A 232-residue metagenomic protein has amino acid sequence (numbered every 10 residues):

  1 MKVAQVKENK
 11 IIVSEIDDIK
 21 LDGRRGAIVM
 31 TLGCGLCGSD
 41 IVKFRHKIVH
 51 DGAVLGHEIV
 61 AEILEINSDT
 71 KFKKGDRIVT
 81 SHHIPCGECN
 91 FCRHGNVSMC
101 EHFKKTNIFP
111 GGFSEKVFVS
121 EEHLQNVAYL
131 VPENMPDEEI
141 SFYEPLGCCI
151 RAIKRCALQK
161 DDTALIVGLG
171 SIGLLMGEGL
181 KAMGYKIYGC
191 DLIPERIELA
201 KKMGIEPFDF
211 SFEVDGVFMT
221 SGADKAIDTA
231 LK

Functional and structural regions predicted by a protein language model:
D18-I19, D51-G56, K105-P110, V119: Short Gly/Pro-enriched turn/cap motifs at secondary-structure boundaries
L21-C34, K47-N90, L130-P132: Glycine-rich beta-strand-centered segment in the early N-terminal region that forms part of a ligand/cofactor-binding
S39-K43: Cytochrome P450 core scaffold surrounding the K-helix E-X-X-R motif and the conserved "meander" helix-loop region
E58-V60, D76-R77, F91, K116 (+3 more regions): Residue-level marker of beta-strand positions
E88-V167: NAD(P)H dinucleotide-binding glycine-rich loop of Rossmann-like/cofactor-binding domains, especially the beta1-alpha1
M135-F210: Mid-domain Rossmann-like dinucleotide-binding core that forms the NAD(H)/NADP(H) cofactor-binding site
E198-K232: Glycine-rich cofactor phosphate-binding loops and adjacent beta1-alpha1 units of small-molecule cofactor enzyme domains
